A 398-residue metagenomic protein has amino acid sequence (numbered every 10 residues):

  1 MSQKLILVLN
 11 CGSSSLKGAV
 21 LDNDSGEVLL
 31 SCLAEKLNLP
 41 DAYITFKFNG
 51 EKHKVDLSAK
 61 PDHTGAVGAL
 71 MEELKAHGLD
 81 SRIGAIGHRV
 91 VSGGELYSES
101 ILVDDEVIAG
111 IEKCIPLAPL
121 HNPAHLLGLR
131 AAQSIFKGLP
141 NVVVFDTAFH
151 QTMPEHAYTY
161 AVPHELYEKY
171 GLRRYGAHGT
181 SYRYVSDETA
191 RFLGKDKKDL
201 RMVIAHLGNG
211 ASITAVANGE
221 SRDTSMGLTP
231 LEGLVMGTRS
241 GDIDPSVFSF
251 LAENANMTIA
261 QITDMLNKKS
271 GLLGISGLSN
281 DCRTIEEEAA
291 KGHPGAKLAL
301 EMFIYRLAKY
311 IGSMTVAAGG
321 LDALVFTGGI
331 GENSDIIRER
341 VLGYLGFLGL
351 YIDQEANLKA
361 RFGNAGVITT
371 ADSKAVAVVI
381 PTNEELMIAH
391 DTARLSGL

Functional and structural regions predicted by a protein language model:
S2-L7: Extreme N-terminal starter segment of soluble prokaryotic enzymes
C11-G12, R89-S92, L207, L321 (+1 more regions): Glycine-rich beta-strand-to-loop/alpha-helix junction loops that act as flexible
S15-K60, G227: Short glycine-rich, Thr/Ser-proximal phosphate-binding strand/loop in the N-terminal lobe of ATP-dependent enzymes
L74-H121, P140-V142, A148-A157: Short beta-strand-loop/turn "lid" adjacent to the catalytic site in phosphate-handling enzymes
Q151-E253: Glycine-rich phosphate-binding loop of actin/hexokinase-like ATP-binding domains
A217, D223-A255, D264, G328-A360 (+1 more regions): Catalytic phosphate/nucleotide-handling subdomain of diverse soluble enzymes
D264, G271-I275, C282-A317: Adenine-nucleotide phosphate-binding core of ATP-dependent small-molecule kinases
K297, E301-D322, G331-L398: Internal helix-turn-beta structural module
